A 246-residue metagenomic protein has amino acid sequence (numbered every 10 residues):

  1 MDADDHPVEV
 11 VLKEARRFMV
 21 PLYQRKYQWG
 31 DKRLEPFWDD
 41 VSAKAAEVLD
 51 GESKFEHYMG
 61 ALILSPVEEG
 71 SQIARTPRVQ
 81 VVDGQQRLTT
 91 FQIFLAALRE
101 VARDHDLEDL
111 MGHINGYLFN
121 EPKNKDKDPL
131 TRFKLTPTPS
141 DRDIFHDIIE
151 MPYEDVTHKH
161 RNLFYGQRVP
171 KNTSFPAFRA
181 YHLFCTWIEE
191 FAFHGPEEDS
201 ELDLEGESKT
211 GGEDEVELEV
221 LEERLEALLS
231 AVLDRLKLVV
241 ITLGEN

Functional and structural regions predicted by a protein language model:
M1-N246: Glycine- and hydrophobic-rich flexible loops that cap the catalytic core of alpha/beta enzyme folds
